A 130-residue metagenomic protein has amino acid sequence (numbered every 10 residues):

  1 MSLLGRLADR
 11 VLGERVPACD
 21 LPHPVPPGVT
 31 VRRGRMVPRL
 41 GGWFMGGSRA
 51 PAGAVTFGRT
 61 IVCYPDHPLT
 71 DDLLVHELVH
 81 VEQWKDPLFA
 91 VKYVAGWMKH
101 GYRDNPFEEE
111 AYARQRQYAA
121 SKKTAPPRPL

Functional and structural regions predicted by a protein language model:
M1-T60, Y112, Q117-K123, L130: Auxiliary, metal-adjacent structural segments of Zn-dependent hydrolase domains
L3, L7-A8, G13, D72-V75 (+2 more regions): Aromatic-residue detector
G46-A50, T56-F57, P68, D72 (+2 more regions): Post-HEXXH active-site segment of zinc metalloproteases
H76, H80: Histidine-centered divalent metal-coordination motifs
